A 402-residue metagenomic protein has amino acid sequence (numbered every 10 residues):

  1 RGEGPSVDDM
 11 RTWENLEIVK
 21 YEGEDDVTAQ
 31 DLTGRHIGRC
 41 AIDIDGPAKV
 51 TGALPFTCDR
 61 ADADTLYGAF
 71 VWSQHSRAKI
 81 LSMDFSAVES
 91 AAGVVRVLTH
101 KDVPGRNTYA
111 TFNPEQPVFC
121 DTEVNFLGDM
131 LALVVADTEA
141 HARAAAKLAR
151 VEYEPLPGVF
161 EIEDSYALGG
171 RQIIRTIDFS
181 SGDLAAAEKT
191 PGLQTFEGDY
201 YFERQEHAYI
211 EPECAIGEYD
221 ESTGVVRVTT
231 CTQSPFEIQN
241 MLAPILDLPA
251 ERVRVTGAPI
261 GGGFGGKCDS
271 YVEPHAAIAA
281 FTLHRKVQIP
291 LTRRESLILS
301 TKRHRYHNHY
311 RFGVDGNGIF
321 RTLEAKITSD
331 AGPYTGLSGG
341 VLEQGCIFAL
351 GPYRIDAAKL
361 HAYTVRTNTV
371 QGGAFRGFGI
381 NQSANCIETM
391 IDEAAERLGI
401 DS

Functional and structural regions predicted by a protein language model:
R1-K20, E115-H141, G266-G316, G372-R397: Glycine-rich and small/hydrophobic secondary-structure elements
R1-T176: Flexible, low-hydrophobicity surface segments
R39-C40, D45-T51, F179-A215, R305-M390: Glycine-rich loop/linker segments at domain edges
F70-L98, L133-E152, A215-L283, G340-L350 (+1 more regions): Alpha-helical support elements that line or immediately flank enzyme active sites and cofactor-binding pockets
H100, E251-A258, H284-R294, R321-K326 (+2 more regions): Beta-strand segments within the central parallel beta-sheet cores of soluble alpha/beta enzyme folds
V103, T232-P235, A258-G263, L291-T301 (+1 more regions): Acidic, glycine-rich active-site loops and adjacent beta-strand->loop/helix elements that engage anionic groups
P104-R106, P191-Q205, I289-L297: Short Pro/Gly-enriched beta-strand edge/turn motifs at strand-loop
E163-L246: Helix-loop-helix junctions that connect adjacent transmembrane helices in secondary transporters/permeases, recognized
